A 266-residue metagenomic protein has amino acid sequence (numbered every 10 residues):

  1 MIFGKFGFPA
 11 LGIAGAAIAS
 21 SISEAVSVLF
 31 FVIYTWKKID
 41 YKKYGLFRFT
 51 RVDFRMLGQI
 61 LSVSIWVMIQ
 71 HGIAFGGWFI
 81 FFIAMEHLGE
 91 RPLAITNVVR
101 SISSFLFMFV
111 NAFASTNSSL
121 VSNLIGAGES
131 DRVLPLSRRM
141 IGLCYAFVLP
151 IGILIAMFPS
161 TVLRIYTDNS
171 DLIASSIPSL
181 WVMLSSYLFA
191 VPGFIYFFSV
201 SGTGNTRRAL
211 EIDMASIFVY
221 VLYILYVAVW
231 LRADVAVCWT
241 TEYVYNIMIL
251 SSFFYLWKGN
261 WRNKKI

Functional and structural regions predicted by a protein language model:
I2-L11, G72-F105, N123-L124, T161-S170 (+1 more regions): Helix-terminus/linker motif at the lipid-water interface of multi-pass membrane proteins
F3, V32, F79, I83 (+4 more regions): Alpha-helical transmembrane segments of multipass membrane proteins
F8-I65, V121-S186, A228-I266: Short alpha-helical transmembrane segments in multi-pass integral membrane proteins
I13, I95-P159, A190-I212: Small-residue-rich hydrophobic transmembrane alpha-helices
S23-S27, F31, T35, F54-T116 (+1 more regions): Transmembrane helical elements of multi-pass membrane transporters/channels
S27, I73, G77, F113-N117 (+5 more regions): Residue-level signal for transmembrane alpha-helical positions in Major Facilitator Superfamily
F31, I65, G77, F81 (+6 more regions): Hydrophobic/aromatic residues in alpha-helical transmembrane segments
S101-I102, W181, M214-Y223: Small-residue-enriched core segments of transmembrane alpha-helices in multipass membrane transport and channel
